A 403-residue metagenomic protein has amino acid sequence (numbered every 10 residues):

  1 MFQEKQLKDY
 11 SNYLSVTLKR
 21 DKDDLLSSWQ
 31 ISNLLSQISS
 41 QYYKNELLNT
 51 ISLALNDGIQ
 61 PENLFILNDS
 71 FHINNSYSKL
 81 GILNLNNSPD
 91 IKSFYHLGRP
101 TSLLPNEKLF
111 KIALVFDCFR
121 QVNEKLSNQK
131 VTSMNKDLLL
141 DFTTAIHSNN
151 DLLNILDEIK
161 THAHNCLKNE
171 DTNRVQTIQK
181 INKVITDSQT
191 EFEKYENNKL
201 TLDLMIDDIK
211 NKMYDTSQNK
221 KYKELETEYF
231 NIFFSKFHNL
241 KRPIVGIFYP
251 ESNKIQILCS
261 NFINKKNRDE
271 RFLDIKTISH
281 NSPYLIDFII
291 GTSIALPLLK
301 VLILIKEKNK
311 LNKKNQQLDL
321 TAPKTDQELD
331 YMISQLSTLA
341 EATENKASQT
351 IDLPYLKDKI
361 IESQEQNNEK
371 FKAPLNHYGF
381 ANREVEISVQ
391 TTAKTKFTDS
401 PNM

Functional and structural regions predicted by a protein language model:
M1-E4, S400-N402: C-terminal, beta-strand-rich globular interaction domains
F2-I290: Membrane-active, amphipathic/fusogenic segments and juxtamembrane/transmembrane anchors that bind or insert into lipid
L114, S127, K310, A393 (+1 more regions): Intrinsically disordered, low-complexity segments enriched in glycine/proline and serine/threonine
F288-N382: Periodic self-assembly scaffolds
A373-M403: Acidic, Ser/Thr/Pro-rich beta/coil linker or hinge segments at domain junctions
